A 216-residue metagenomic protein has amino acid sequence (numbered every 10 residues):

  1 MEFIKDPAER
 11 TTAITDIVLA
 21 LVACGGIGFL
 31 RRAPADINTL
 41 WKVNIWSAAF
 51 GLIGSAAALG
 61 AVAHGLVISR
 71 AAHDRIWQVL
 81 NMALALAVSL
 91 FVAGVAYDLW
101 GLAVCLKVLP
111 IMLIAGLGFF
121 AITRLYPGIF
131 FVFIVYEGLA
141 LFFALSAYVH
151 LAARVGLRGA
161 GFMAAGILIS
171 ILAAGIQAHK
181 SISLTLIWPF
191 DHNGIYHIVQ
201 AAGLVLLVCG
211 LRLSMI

Functional and structural regions predicted by a protein language model:
M1-I53, G60-V79, V88-I216: Polytopic alpha-helical membrane-helix bundles and their juxtamembrane interface segments in multi-pass membrane
